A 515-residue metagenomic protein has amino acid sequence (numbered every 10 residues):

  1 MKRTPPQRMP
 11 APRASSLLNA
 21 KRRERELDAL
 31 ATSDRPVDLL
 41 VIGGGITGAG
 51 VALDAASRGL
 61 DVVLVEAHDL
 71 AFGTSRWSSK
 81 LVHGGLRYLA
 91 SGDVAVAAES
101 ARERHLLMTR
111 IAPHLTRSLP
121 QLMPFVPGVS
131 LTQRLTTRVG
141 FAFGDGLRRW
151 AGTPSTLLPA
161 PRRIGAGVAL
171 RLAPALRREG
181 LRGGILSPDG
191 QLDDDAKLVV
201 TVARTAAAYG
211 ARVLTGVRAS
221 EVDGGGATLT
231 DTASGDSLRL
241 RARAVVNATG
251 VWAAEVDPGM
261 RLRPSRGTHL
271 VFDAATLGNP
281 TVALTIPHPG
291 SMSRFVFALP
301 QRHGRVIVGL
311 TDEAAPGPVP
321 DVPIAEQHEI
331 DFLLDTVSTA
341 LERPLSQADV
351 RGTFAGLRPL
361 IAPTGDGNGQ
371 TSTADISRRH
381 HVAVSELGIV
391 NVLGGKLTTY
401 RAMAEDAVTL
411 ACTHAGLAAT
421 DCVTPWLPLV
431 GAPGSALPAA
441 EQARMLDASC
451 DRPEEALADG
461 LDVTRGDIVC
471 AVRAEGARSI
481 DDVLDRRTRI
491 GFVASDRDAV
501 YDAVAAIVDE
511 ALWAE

Functional and structural regions predicted by a protein language model:
M1-L39, D54-S57: Extreme N-terminal leader/targeting segments of oxidoreductases
R35-V37, G235-A244: Core beta-strand elements of the Rossmann-like FAD/NAD(P) dinucleotide-binding domain in flavoenzyme oxidoreductases
A56-R76: Glycine-rich FAD pyrophosphate-binding loop
K80-L172, F295: Dinucleotide-binding Rossmann-like beta1-alpha1 core, especially the glycine-rich loop that anchors the ADP
T153-L157, L170-Y209, G226, T311-D321 (+1 more regions): Helix-loop-beta segment of a Rossmann-like dinucleotide-binding subdomain
K197, R261-I307, E313-A443, R452 (+2 more regions): C-terminal catalytic lobe of FAD-dependent flavoproteins
T215-A227: A conserved short coil-to-beta-strand element within the FAD-binding core of flavoproteins
N247-G259: Flavin (primarily FAD) binding-site architecture
